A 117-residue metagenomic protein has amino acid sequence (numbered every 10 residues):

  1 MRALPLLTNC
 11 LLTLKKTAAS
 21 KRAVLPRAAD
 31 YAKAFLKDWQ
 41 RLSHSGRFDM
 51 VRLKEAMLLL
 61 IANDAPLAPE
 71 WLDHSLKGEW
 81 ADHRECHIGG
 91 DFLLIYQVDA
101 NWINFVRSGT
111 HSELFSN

Functional and structural regions predicted by a protein language model:
M1-G90, V98-N104, S112-N117: Basic, Lys/Arg-enriched alpha-helical interface segments
